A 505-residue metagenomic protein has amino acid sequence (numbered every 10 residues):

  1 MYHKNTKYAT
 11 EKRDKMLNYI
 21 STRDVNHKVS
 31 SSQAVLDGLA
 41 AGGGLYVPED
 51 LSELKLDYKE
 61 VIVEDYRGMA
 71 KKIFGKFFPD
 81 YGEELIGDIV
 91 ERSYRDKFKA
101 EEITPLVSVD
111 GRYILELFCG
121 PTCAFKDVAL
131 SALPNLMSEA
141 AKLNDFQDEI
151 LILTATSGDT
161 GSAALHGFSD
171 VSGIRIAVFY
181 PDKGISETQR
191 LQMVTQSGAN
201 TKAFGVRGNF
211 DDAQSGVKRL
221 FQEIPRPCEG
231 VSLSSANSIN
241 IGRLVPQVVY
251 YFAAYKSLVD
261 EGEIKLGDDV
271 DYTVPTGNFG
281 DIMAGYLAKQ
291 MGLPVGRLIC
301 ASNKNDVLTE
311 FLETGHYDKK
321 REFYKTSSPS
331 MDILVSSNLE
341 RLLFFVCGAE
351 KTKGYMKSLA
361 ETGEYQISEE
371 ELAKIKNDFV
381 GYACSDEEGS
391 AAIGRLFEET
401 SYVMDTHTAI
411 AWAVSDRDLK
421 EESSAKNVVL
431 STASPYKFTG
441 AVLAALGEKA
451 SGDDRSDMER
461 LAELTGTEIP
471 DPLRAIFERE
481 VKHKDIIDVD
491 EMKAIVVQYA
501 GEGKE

Functional and structural regions predicted by a protein language model:
Y2-K7, E11-E505: PLP-dependent amino-acid enzyme catalytic core
